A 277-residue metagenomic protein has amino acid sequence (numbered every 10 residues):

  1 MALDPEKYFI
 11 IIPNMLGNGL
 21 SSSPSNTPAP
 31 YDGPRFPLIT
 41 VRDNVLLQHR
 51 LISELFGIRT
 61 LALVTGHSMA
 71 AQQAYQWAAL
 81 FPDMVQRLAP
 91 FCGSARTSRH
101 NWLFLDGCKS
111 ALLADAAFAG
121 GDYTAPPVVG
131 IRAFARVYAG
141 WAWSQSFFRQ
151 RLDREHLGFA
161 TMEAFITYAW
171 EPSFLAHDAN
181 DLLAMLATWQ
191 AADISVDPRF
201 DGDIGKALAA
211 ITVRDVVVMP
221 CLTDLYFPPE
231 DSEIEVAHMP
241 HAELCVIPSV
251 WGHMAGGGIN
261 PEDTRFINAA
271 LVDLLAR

Functional and structural regions predicted by a protein language model:
M1-P5, L208-V213, A237-P240: Short, conserved loop/helix-junction motifs that constitute active-site signature segments in enzyme catalytic cores
M1-Q72, A79, D83-L105, I259-E262 (+1 more regions): Gly/Pro-rich cap/lid or specificity-loop segments adjacent to the active site
G19, A71-Q73, A95-S98, A192-D193 (+2 more regions): Flexible loop/turn segments at secondary-structure boundaries
M84-V85, P90-P172: Alpha/beta-hydrolase-fold enzymes
Y168, A184-L208: Active-site nucleophile elbow and catalytic-triad environment of alpha/beta-hydrolase enzymes
D197-I204, R214-V216, L225-A237: Short alpha-helix in the alpha/beta-hydrolase fold that links the catalytic acid
G205, E233-R277: Catalytic active-site module of serine/aspartate enzymes centered on a nucleophile-bearing elbow/loop
I211, V218-P220: Short beta-strand/loop motif that positions the catalytic acidic residue of the alpha/beta-hydrolase fold
